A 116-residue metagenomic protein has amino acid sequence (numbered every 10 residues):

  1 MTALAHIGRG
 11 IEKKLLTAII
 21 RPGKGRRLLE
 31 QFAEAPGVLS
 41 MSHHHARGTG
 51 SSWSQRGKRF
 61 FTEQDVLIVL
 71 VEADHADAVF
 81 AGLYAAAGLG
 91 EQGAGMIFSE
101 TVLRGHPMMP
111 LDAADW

Functional and structural regions predicted by a protein language model:
M1-W116: Positively charged, small/polar-rich N-terminal and surface patches that mediate targeting and assembly and bind
